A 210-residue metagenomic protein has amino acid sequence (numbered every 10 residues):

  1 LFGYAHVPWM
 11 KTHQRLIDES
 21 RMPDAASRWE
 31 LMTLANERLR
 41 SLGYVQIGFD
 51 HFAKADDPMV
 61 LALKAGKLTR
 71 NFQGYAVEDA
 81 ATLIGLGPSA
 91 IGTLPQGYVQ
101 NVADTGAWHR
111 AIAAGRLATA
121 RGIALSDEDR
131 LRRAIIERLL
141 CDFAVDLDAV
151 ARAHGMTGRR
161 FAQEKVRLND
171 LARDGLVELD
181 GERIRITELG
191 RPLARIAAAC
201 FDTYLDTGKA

Functional and structural regions predicted by a protein language model:
L1-M156, K209: C-terminal scaffold of the Radical SAM
G48, R160, D180-G181: A generic structural-conservation signal
T157-R173: Short amphipathic alpha-helical interaction segments
A172-E182: A short, conserved structural fragment
R183-T187: Minor-groove-contacting beta-hairpin "wing" of winged helix-turn-helix DNA-binding domains
L189-A210: Short, amphipathic alpha-helical interaction segments positioned at domain boundaries
